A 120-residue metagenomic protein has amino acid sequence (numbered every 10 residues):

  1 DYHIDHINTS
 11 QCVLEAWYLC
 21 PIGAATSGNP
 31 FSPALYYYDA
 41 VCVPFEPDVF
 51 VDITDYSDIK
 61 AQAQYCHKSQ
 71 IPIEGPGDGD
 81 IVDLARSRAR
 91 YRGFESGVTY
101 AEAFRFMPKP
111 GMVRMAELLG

Functional and structural regions predicted by a protein language model:
D1-G120: Metal-dependent de-N-acetylase/amidase catalytic core
